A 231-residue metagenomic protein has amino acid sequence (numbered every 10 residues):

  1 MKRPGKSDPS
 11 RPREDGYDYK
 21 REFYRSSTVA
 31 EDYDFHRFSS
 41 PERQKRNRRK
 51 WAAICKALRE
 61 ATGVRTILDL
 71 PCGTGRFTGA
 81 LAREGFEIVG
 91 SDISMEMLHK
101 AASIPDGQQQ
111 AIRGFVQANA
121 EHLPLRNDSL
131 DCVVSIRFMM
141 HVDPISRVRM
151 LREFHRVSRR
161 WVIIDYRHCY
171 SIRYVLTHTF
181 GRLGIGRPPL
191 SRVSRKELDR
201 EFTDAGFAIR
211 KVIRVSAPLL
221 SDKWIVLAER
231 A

Functional and structural regions predicted by a protein language model:
K2-T62: Conserved class I S-adenosyl-L-methionine
P71-G73: Class I SAM-dependent methyltransferase "Motif I" SAM/SAH-binding loop
R76-E121: Class I SAM-dependent methyltransferase SAM/SAH-binding core
H122-N127: Short conserved loop adjoining the S-adenosyl-L-methionine
V134: A conserved beta-strand element that flanks and buttresses the S-adenosyl-L-methionine
V148-W161: A short glycine-rich, Lys/Arg-flanked "PGG" loop and its adjoining helix->strand segment in the class I
I163-I185: Conserved class I S-adenosyl-L-methionine
P189-G206: Short alpha-helix
